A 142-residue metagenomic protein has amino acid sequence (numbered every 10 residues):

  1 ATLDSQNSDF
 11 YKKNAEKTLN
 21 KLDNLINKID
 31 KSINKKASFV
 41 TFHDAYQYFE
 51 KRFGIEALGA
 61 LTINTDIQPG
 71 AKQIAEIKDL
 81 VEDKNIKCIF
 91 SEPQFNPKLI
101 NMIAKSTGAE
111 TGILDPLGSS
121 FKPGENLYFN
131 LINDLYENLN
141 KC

Functional and structural regions predicted by a protein language model:
A1-C142: Extracytoplasmic metal-acquisition and chelation regions
